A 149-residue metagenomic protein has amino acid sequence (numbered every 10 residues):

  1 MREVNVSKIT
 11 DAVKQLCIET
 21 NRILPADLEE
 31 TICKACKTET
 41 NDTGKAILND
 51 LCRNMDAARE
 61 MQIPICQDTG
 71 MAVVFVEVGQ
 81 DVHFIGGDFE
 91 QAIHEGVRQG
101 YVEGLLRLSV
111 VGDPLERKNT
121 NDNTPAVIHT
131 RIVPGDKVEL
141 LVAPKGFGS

Functional and structural regions predicted by a protein language model:
M1-S149: Non-transmembrane, aqueous-exposed alpha-helical and coiled segments at domain scale
